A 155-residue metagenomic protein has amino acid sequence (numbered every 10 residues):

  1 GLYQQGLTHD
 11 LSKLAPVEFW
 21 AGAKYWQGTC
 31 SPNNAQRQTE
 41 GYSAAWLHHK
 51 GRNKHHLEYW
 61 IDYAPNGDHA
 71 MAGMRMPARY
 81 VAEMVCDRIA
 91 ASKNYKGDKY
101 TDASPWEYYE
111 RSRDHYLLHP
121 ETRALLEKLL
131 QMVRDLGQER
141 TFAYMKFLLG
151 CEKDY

Functional and structural regions predicted by a protein language model:
G1-Y155: Metal-dependent phosphohydrolase cores
